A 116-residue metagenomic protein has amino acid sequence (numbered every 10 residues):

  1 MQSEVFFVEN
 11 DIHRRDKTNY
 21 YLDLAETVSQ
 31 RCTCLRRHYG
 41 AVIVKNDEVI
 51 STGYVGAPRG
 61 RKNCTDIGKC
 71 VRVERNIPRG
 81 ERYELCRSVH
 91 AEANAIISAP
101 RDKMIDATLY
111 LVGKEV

Functional and structural regions predicted by a protein language model:
M1-V116: Zinc-dependent deaminase catalytic domain
